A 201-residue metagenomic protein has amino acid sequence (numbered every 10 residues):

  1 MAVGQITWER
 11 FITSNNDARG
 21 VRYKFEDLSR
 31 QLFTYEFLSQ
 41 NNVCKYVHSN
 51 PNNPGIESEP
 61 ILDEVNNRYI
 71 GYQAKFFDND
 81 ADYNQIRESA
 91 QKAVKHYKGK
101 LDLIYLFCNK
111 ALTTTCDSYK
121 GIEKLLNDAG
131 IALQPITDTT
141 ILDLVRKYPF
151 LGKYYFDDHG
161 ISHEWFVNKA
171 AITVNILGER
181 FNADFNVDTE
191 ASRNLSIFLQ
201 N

Functional and structural regions predicted by a protein language model:
M1-D188, N194-N201: Mixed-charge (Asp/Glu-Lys/Arg
